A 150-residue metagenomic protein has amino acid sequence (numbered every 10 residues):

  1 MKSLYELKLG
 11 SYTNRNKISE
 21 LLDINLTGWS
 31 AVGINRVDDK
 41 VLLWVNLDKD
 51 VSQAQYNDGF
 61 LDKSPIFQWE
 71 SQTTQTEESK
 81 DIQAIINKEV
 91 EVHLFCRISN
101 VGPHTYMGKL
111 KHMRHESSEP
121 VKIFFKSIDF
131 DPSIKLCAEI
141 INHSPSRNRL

Functional and structural regions predicted by a protein language model:
K2-P103: Acidic, glycine-rich low-complexity segments with interspersed aromatic residues
I98-L150: Compact mixed alphabeta submodule
